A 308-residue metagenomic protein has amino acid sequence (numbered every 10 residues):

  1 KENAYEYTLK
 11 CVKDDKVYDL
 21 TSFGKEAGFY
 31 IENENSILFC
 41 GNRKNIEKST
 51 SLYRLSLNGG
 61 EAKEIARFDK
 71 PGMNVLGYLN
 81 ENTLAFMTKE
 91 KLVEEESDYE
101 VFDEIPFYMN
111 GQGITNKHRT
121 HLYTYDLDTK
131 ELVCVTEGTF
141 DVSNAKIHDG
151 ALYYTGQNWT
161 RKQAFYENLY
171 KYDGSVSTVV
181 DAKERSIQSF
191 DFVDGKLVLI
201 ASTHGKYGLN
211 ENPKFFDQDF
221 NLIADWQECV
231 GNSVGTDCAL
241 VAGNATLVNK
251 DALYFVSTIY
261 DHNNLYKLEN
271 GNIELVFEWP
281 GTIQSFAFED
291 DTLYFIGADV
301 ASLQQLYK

Functional and structural regions predicted by a protein language model:
K1-T8, S22-A27, G41-Y53, F68-M73 (+9 more regions): A flexible loop/linker signature enriched in serine peptidases of the S9 family
K13-D15, S56-G60, D126-K130, Y172-S175 (+2 more regions): Short loop/turn segments that connect beta-strands within beta-propeller blades
F29-S36, L76-T83, N144-A151, F190-D194 (+2 more regions): Blade-terminus and WD-like Trp-Asp/Gly-His loop motifs, strongest in beta-propeller folds
N33-E34, N80-N82, T120-A151, K250 (+2 more regions): Extended amphipathic secondary-structure runs
E34, N45-I46, L57-G59, K70 (+7 more regions): Short strand-connecting beta-turns/loops that link adjacent beta-strands
I37, L84, L132, L152 (+6 more regions): Hydrophobic residues embedded in beta-strands of well-ordered beta-sheets
